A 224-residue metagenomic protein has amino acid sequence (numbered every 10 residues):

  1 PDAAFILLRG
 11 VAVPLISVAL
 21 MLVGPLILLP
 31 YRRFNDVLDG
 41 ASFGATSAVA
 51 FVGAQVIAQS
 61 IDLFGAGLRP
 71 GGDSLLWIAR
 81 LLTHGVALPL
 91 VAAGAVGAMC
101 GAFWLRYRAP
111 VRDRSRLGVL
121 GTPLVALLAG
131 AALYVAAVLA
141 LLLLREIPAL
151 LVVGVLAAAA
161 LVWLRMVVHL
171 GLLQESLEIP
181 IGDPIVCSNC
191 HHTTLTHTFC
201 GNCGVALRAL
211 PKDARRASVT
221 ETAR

Functional and structural regions predicted by a protein language model:
P1-R224: Hydrophobic alpha-helical segments at protein termini of multi-pass membrane proteins
